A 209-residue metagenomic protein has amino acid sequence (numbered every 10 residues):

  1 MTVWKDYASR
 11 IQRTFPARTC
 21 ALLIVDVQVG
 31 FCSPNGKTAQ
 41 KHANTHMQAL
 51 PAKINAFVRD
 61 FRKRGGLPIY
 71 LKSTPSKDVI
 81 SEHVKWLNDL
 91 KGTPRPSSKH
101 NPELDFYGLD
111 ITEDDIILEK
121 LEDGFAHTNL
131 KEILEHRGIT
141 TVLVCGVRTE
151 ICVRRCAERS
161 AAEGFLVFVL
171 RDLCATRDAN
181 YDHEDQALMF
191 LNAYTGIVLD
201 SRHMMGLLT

Functional and structural regions predicted by a protein language model:
M1-A21, K63-R64, N88-T209: Active-site-adjacent betaalpha module
R18, G36-F61, G65-S73: A short alpha/beta connector and helix-capping loop motif
A21-F31: Acidic-leg catalytic submotif of subtilisin-like serine proteases
V27, S73, D172: Active-site loop/turn elements of alpha/beta-hydrolase fold enzymes, especially the short glycine-/histidine-rich
G30, K37-A39, A175: A short, flexible beta-alpha/helix-coil linker loop
G30-N35, D78-I80: Short acidic/His/Gly/Ser-rich catalytic and metal-binding motifs that mark active-site loops of diverse hydrolases
L67-P68, S73-K91: Early exported N-terminus immediately downstream of N-terminal targeting peptides
